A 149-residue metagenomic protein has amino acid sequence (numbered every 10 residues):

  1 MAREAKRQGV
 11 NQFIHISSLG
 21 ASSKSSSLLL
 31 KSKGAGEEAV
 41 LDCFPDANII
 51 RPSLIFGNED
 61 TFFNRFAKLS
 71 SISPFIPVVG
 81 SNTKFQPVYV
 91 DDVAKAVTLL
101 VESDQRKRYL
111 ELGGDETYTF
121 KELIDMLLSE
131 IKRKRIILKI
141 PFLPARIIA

Functional and structural regions predicted by a protein language model:
M1-C43, A47-G57: Conserved Rossmann-fold NAD(P)-dependent oxidoreductase catalytic core, especially the SDR/UDP-sugar
K6-R7, S71, V101-E102: Residue-level signal for alpha-helix termini/capping positions
S27, N48-R65, K84, D91 (+1 more regions): Flexible, glycine-rich beta-alpha linker
K31-K33, R65-L69, S129: Short, hinge-like loop/turn segments at secondary-structure boundaries
T61-F62, G80-E102, R108: Substrate-positioning beta->alpha
A67-G80: A short C-terminal helix-loop "cap" of Rossmann-like NAD(P)-dependent dehydrogenase/epimerase domains
L100-A149: Mid/C-terminal beta-alpha module of Rossmann-like enzyme folds, strongest in SDR-family dehydrogenases/epimerases
